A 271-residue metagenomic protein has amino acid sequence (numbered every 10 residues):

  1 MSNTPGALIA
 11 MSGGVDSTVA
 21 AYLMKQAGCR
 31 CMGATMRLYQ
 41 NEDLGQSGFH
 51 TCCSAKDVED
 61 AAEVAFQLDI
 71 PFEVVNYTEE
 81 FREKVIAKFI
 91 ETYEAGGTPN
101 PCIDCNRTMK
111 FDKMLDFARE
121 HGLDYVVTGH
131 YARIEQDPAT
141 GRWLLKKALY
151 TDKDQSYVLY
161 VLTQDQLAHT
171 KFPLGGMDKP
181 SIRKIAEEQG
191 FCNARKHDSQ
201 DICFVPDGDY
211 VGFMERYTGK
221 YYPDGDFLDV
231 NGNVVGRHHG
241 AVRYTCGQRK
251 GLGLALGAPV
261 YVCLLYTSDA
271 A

Functional and structural regions predicted by a protein language model:
M1-Y160, K171, P180-S181, E187 (+1 more regions): ATP-dependent adenylation/nucleotidyltransferase module used to activate substrates
S2, D137, T151-D152, L162-Q166 (+5 more regions): Solvent-exposed alpha-helices and their adjacent loops that cap or buttress functional pockets in soluble metabolic
V127-T128, R195-K196, D229, G236-R237: General beta-strand structural signal in soluble alpha/beta enzymes
T128, Q200-D201, T245: Adenylate-forming
V161-D229: Internal nucleotide-binding/catalytic subdomain
Y210, R237-G251: Active-site-adjacent loop/helix segments that line or gate small-molecule/cofactor pockets in enzymes
G225-R243, L256-V262: Short beta-strand/strand-turn micro-motif
Y266-A271: Conserved small/polar residues in nucleotide/adenosyl-binding loops
